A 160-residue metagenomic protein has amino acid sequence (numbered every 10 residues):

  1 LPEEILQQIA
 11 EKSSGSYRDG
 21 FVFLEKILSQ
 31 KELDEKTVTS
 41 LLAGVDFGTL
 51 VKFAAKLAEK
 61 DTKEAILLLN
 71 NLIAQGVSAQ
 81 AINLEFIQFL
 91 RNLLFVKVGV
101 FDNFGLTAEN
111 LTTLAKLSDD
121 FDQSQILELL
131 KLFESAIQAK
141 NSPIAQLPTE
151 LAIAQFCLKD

Functional and structural regions predicted by a protein language model:
L1-D160: Extended, largely alpha-helical regulatory/partner-binding modules appended to the mid-to-C-terminal parts
